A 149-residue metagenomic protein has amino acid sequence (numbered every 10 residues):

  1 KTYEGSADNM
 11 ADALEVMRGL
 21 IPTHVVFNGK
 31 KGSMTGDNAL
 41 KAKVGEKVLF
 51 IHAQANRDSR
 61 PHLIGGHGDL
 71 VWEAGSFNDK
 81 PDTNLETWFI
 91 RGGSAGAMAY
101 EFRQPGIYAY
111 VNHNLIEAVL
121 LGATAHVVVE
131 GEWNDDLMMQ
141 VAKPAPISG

Functional and structural regions predicted by a protein language model:
K1-G149: Copper-binding active sites and cupredoxin-like electron-transfer domains, recognizing His/Cys-rich ligand loops
